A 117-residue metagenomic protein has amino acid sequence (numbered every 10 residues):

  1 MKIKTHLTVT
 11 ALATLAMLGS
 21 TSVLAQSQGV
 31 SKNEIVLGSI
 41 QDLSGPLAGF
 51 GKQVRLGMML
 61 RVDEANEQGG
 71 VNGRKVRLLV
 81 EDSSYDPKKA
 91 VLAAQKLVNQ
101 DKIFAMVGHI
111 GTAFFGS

Functional and structural regions predicted by a protein language model:
M1-V36: Short, low-complexity disordered leader/linker segments with a strong preference for bacterial N-terminal type II
T8-T10, L47, E67: A periodicity- and composition-biased signal for non-globular, repetitive helical segments
T10, S44, T112: Ser/Thr-centric signal marking residues that sit in or immediately flank functional binding/regulatory motifs
V30, V36, G49-L56, E64 (+1 more regions): Beta-alpha junction/loop-to-helix N-cap segments that form part of ligand/metal-binding clefts
G38-P46: Acidic/histidine-rich, surface-exposed loop or edge segments in extracytoplasmic proteins
R61: Short aromatic-acidic-glycine turn motif
